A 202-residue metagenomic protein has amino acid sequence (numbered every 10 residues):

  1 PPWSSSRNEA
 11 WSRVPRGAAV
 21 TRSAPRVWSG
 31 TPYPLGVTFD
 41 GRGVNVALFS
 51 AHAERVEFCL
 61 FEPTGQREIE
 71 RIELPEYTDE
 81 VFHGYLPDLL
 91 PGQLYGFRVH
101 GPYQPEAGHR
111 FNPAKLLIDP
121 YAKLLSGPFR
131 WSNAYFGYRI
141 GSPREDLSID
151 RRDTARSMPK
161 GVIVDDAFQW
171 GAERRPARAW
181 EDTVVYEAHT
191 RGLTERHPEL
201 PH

Functional and structural regions predicted by a protein language model:
P1-R13: Low-acidity, Ser/Thr- and Arg-rich intrinsically disordered low-complexity segments
W11-D40, E68, Y77-V81, L89-V185 (+1 more regions): The feature marks proteins involved in alpha-glucan
R42-V46: Structural beta-strand segments of beta-rich domains
L48, F97, A188: Conserved, mostly hydrophobic/aromatic
F49-R55: Short proline/glycine-enriched turn/loop motifs at strand-loop junctions of beta-rich domains
E57-C59: Beta-strand signatures of extracellular beta-sandwich domains
G65-I72: Surface-exposed loop/edge segments in extracytoplasmic proteins
T190-H202: Phosphate-binding active sites in nucleotide-utilizing proteins
